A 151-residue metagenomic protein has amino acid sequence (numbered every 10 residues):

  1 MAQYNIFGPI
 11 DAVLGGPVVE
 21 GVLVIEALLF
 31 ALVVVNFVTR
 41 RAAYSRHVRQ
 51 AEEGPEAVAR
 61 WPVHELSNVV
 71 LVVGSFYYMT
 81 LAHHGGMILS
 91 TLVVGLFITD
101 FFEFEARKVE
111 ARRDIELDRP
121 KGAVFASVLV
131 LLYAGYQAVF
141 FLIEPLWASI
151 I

Functional and structural regions predicted by a protein language model:
M1-V18, S149-I151: Short, strongly hydrophobic alpha-helical membrane anchors
A27-R41, V73-G86: Hydrophobic alpha-helical membrane-embedded segments
V34-E56: Membrane-interface helix-loop junction between the first two transmembrane segments
G54-H64: Short, amphipathic, aromatic/basic-enriched membrane-interface segments that mark the entry/exit of transmembrane
V63-Y77, F125-Q137: Core segments of transmembrane alpha-helices that mediate helix-helix packing or line hydrophobic substrate/ligand
S75-E105: Short alpha-helical packing/oligomerization segments
E103-R119: Membrane-helix boundary connector in multi-pass membrane proteins
A134-I151: Juxtamembrane boundary at the C-terminal end of a transmembrane helix
